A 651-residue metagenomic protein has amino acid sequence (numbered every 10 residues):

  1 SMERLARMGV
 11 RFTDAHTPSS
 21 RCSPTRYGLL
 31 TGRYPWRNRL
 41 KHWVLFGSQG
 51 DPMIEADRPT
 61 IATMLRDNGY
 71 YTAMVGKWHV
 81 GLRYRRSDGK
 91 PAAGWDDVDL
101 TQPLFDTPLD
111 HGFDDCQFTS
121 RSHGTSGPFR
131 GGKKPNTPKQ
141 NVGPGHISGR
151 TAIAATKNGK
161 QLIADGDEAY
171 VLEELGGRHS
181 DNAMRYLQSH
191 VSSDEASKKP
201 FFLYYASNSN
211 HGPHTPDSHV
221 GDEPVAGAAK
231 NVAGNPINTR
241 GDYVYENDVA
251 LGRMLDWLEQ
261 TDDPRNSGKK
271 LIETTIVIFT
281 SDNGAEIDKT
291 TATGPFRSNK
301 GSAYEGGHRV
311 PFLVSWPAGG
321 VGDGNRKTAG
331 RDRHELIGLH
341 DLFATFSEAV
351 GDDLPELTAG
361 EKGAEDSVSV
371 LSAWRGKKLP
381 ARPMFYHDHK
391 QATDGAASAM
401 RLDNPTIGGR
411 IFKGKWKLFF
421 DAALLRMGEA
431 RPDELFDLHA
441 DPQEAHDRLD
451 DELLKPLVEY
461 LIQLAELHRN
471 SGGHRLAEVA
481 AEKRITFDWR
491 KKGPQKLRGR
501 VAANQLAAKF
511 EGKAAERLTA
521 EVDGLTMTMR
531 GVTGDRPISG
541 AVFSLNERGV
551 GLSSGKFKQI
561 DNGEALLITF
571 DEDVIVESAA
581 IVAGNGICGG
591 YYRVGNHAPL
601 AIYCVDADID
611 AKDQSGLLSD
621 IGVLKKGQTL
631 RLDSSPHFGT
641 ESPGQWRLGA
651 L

Functional and structural regions predicted by a protein language model:
S1-R26, Y71-T72, T107, H111-S120 (+1 more regions): Short, structured active-site-proximal loop/turn typified by the sulfatase FGly-forming signature C/S-X-P-X-R
R11, L424, E429-D433, L438-K496: Long, internal low-complexity/basic segments
H16-R21, G50-P59, A169-L175, N235-A250 (+6 more regions): A short beta-strand-to-alpha-helix junction
L40-H42, F46-T63, D67-Y71, H79-P200 (+5 more regions): Formylglycine-dependent
A93-L104, P108-L109, G212-D222, V249 (+2 more regions): Histidine-centered active-site microenvironments of extracellular/periplasmic hydrolases and transferases
G94, D99, D106-L109, D114-D115 (+5 more regions): C-terminal cap/loop subdomain of S1 sulfatases and analogous C-terminal strand-loop tails that border
E174, R178-V191, P224-T275: A long, amphipathic alpha-helix that forms part of the scaffold/cap immediately adjacent to metal-dependent active
I485-G563, K625: N-terminal targeting leaders for non-cytosolic proteins
